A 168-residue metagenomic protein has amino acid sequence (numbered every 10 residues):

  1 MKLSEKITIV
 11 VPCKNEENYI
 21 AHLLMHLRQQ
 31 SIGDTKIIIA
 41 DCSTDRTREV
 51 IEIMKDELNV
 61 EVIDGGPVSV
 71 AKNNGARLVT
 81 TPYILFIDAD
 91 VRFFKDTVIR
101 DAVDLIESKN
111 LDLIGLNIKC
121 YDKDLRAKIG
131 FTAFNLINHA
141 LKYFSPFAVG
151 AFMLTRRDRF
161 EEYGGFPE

Functional and structural regions predicted by a protein language model:
N15-Q29: Short, well-formed alpha-helical segments that are part of the catalytic scaffolds of diverse glycosyltransferases
N18-A21, D45-M54: Acidic helix N-cap motif at the loop->helix transition within catalytic regions of sugar-transfer enzymes
T35-S43, D64-G65: Short beta-strand/loop segment that forms part of the nucleotide-sugar
A40-E49, V91-R92: A conserved acidic beta->alpha catalytic loop
I63-V79: Glycine-rich, basic loop-to-helix element that forms the pyrophosphate-binding segment of sugar-nucleotide handling
I84: Short aromatic/hydrophobic "clamp" motif used to bind/position activated sugar donors
T97-R126: Conserved donor NDP-sugar-binding/catalytic core segment of glycosyltransferases
K119-L125, L136-T155: A recurrent flexible, glycine/aromatic-enriched loop bordering the glycosyltransferase active site that acts as
